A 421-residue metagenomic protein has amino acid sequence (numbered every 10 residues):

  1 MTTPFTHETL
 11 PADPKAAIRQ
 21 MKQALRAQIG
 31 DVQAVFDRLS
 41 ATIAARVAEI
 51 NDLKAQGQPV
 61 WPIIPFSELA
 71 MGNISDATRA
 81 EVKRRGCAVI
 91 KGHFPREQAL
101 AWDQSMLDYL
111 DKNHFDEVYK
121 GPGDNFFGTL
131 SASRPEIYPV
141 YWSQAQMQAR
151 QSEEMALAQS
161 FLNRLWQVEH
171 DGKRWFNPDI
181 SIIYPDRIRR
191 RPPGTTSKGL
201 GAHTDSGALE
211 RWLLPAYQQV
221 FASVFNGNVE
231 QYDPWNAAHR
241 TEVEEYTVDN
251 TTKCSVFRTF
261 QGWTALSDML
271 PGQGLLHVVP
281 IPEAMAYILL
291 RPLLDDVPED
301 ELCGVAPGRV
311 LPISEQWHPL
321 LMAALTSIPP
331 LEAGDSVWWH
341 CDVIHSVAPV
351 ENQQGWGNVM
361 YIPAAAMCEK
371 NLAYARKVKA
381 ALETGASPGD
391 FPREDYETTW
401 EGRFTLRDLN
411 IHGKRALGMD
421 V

Functional and structural regions predicted by a protein language model:
M1-R84, G402, R407, K414-V421: Fe(II)/2-oxoglutarate
T2, A77, V82-R85, F94-W317 (+5 more regions): Non-heme Fe(II) oxygenase catalytic core, chiefly the N-lobe of the double-stranded beta-helix
T2-R26, P271-S327, A333-W338, D342-V421: Non-heme Fe(II)/2-oxoglutarate
Q23-R26, G30, A48, D52-A55 (+9 more regions): Generic surface-pattern signal
V35-K54, L110, I182, E369-G385: Charged, low-complexity, helix-prone segments enriched in Lys/Glu/Asp/Gln
P62-S67, S75-D76, P95-R96, L270 (+3 more regions): General structural signal for secondary-structure boundaries
